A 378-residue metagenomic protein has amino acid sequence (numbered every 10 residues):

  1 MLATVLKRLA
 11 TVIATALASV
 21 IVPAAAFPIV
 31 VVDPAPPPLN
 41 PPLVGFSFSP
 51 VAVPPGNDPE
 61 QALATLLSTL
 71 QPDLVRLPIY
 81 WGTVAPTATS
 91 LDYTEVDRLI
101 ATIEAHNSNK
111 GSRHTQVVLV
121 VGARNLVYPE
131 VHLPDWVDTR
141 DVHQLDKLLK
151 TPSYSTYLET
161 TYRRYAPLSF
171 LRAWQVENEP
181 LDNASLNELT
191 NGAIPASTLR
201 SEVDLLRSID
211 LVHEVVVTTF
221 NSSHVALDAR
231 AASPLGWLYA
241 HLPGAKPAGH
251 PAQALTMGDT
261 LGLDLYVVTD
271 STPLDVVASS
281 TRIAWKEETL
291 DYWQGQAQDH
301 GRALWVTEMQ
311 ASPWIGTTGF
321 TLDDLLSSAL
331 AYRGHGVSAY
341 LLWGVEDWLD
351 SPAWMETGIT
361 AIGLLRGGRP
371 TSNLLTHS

Functional and structural regions predicted by a protein language model:
F27-L67, D73, P78: Boundary/entry segment of secreted carbohydrate-active catalytic domains
P37, P134, G319-S378: Aromatic-rich peripheral "rim/lid" segments of glycoside hydrolase catalytic domains that contact and position glycan
S47-P54, W81-T94, D138-S153, E177-I194 (+2 more regions): The substrate-binding groove and active-site-proximal loops of carbohydrate-active enzymes, especially glycoside
V53-S68, Y154-Y162, A231-A252, T321-A329: Short, acidic/polar
P59-W136, L189-V217: Aromatic-lined substrate-binding rim segments of carbohydrate-active enzymes
V96-S112, V137-W174, P195-L205, L235-A254: An active-site-proximal structural segment forming one wall of the substrate-binding cleft that immediately precedes
A123-Y128, Y157-T190: Active-site groove signature of glycoside hydrolases
A196, S201, S208-V217, V225-A231 (+1 more regions): Glycoside hydrolase catalytic-domain groove-lining segments
